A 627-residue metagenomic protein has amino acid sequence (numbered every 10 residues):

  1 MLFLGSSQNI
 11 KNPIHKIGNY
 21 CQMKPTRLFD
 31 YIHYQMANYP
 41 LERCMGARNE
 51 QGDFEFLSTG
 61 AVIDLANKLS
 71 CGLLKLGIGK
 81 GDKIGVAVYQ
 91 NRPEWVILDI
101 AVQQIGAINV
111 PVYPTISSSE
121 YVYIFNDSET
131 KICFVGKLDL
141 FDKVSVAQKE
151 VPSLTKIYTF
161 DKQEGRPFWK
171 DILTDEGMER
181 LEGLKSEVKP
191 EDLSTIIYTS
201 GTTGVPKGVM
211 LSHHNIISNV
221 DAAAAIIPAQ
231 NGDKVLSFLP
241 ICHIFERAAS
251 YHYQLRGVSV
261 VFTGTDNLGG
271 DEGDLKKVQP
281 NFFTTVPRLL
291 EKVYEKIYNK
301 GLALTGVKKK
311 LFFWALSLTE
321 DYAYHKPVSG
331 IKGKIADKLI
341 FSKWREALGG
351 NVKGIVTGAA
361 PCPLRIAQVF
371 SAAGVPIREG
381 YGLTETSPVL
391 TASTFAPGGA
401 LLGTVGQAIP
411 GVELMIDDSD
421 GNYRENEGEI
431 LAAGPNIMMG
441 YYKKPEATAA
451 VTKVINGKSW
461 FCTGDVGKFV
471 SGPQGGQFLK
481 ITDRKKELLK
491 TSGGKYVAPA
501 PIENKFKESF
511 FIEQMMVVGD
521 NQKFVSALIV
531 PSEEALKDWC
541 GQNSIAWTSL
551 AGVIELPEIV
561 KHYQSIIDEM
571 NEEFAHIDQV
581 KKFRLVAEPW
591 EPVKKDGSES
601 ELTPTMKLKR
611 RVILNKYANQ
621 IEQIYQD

Functional and structural regions predicted by a protein language model:
F3-L4, Q104-D171, H562-Q564: Structural core segment of the AMP-binding/adenylate-forming
P40-R43, T159, G177-Y198, V205 (+1 more regions): Conserved pre-ATP/AMP-binding loop-to-beta segment of ANL
L41, M45-P93, L98-I100, S117-V122 (+2 more regions): Conserved AMP-binding/adenylate-forming core of the ANL superfamily
Q51, D139-P190, I297-K343: ANL superfamily adenylate-forming
E55-G60, S194-V220: Conserved AMP-binding A3 loop
I217-L236, I241-F341, N351: Conserved AMP-binding/adenylation subdomain of ANL enzymes
N281-T284, K296-A400, D420, E513: Gly/Ser/Thr-rich phosphate-binding loop
N422-E425, E429-T491: Conserved ATP-binding/catalytic segment of the ANL
